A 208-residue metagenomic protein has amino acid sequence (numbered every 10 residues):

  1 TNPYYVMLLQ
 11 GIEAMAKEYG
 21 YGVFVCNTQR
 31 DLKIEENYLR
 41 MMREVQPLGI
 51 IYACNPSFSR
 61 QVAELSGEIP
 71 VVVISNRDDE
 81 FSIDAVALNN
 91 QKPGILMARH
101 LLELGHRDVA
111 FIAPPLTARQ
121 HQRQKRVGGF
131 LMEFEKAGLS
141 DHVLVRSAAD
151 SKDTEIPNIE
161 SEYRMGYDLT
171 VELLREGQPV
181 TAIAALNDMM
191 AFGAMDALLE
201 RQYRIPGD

Functional and structural regions predicted by a protein language model:
T1-A14: N-terminal winged-helix
Y5, I34-E35, N55-F58, G94 (+1 more regions): Amphipathic coiled-coil/heptad-repeat helices and related helical stalk/stem segments that mediate oligomerization
A14-F24, N37-R43, S66-V73, R77-D208: Bacterial carbohydrate/catabolite-sensing allosteric modules
Q29-L32, Y52-F58, M189: Short beta->alpha connector loops
L48-G49, T181: Conserved acidic residues
S57-G67: Active-site-adjacent beta->alpha loops and helix N-cap segments on the catalytic face of soluble alpha/beta enzymes
